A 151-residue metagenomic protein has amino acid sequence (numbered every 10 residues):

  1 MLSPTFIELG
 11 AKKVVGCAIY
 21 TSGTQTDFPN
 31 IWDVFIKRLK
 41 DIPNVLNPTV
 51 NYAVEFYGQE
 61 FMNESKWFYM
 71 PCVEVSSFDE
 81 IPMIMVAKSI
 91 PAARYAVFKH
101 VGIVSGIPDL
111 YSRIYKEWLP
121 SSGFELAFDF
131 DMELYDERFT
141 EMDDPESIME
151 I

Functional and structural regions predicted by a protein language model:
M1-I151: A solvent-exposed interaction/effector surface
